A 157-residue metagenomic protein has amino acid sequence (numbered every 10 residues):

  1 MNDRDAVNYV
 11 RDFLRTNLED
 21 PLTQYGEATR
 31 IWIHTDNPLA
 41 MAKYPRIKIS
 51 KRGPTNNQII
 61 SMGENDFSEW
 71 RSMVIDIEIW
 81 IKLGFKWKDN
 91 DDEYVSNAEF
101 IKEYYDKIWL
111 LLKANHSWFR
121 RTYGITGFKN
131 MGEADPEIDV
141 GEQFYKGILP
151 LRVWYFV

Functional and structural regions predicted by a protein language model:
M1-N65, N115, F119-T122: Small/polar-rich, solvent-exposed N-terminal microdomains that initiate assembly or binding
M1-R4, L22, D92-E93, G127 (+2 more regions): Compositionally biased, intrinsically disordered low-complexity segments enriched in polar/Pro/Gly and often Gln
D3, V7, N97-Y105: Short, charged, low-complexity patches
Q58-F67, K88-Y94: Low-complexity, polar-biased intrinsically disordered regions enriched in Pro/Ser/Thr/Gly
F67-W87, Q143-Y155: Oligomerization/assembly interface segments of phage tail-like spikes and tubes
W80-F100: Short histidine-centered catalytic/ligand-binding loop motif
K102-F156: Acidic-leaning, charged glycine-interspersed low-complexity segments
